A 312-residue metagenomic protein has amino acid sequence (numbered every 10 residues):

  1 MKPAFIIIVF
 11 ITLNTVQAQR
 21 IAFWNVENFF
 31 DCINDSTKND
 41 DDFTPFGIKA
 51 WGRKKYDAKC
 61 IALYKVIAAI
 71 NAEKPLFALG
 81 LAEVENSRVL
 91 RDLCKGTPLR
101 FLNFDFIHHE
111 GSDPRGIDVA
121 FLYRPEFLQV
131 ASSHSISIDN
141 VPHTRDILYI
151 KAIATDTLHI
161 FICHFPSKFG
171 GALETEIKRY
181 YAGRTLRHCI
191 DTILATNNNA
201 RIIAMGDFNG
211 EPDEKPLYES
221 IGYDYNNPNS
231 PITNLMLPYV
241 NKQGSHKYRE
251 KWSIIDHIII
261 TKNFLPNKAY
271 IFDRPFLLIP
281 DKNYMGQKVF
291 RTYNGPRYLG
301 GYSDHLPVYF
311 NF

Functional and structural regions predicted by a protein language model:
M1-R20: Bacterial Sec-dependent N-terminal signal peptides
T15-T97, I107, G111, I117 (+2 more regions): N-terminal, active-site-proximal structural segment of metallo-dependent hydrolase catalytic domains
R20, H188-I202, G210-F312: Metal-dependent phosphoester-hydrolase catalytic domains
I21-V26, W51, K59, L63-L90 (+6 more regions): Active-site beta-strand/loop signature of hydrolases that rely on acidic residues for catalysis
C32-S36, R91-K95, D118, S132-S135 (+2 more regions): Short, solvent-exposed loop/turn and secondary-structure capping segments
V84-P166: Structured beta-strand-rich core segments of catalytic domains in phosphoester-bond hydrolases
N86-R88, P114-G116, K168-G170, N209-K215 (+1 more regions): Active-site environment of divalent metal-dependent phosphoester hydrolases
